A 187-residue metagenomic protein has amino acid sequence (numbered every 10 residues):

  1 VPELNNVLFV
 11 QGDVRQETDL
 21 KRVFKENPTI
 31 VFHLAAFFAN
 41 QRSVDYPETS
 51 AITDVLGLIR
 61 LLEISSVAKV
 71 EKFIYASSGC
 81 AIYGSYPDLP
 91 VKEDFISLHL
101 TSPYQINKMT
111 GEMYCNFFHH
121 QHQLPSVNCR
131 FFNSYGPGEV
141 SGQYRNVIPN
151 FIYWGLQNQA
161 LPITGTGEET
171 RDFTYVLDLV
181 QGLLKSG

Functional and structural regions predicted by a protein language model:
V1-I30, Q143: N-terminal Rossmann/SDR dinucleotide-binding element
E3-N5, E93-S97, F151-I163: A short C-terminal helix-loop "cap" of Rossmann-like NAD(P)-dependent dehydrogenase/epimerase domains
R15, F37-Q41: Active-site beta-alpha loop architecture of Rossmann-like, nucleotide-cofactor-dependent enzymes
R15, G79-I82, S134-G136, L179: Conserved sequence/active-site signature of Rossmann-fold short-chain dehydrogenase/reductase
I30-F32, I74: N-terminal Rossmann-like NAD(P) cofactor-binding module of classical short-chain dehydrogenase/reductase
L34-F38, S77-S78: Conserved NAD(P)H cofactor-binding loop of Rossmann-fold oxidoreductase domains
D45-E63, V67, K72, A81 (+3 more regions): Catalytic helix-loop patch of NAD(P)-dependent Rossmann-fold dehydrogenases
S134, P149-P162, R171-G187: Alpha-helical substrate-binding/gating segment
